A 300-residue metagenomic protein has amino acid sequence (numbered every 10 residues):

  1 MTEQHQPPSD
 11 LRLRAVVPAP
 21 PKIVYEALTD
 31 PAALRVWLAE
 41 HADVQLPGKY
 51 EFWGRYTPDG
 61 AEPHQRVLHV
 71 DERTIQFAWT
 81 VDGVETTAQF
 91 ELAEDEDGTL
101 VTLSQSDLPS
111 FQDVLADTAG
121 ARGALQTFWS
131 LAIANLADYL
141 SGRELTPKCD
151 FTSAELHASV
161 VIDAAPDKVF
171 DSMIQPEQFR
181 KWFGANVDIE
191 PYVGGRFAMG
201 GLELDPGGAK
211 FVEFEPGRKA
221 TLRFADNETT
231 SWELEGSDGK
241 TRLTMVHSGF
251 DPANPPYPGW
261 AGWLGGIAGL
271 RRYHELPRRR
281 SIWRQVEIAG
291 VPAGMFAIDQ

Functional and structural regions predicted by a protein language model:
M1-D43, L131, N135-D188, Q300: Hydrophobic ligand-binding cavity/cleft-lining segments
E3-H5, D10, T74, A78-S130 (+3 more regions): Beta-strand/loop substructures that line and gate deep hydrophobic ligand-binding cavities in soluble
V24, L34, V67, F77 (+9 more regions): Hydrophobic pocket/interface hotspot
A32-T87, Q178-T229, G236-D238, M295-Q300: Glycine-rich portal/gate segments that line the openings of hydrophobic small-molecule binding cavities
V44, I162-D163, P191, Q285 (+1 more regions): Hydrophobic beta-strand core residues of beta-sandwich domains
S130-S141, I267-R278: Short amphipathic alpha-helical signal-transduction/dimerization elements
T146, S281-Q300: Acidic/histidine-enriched, glycine/proline-rich intrinsically disordered or flexible terminal extensions
